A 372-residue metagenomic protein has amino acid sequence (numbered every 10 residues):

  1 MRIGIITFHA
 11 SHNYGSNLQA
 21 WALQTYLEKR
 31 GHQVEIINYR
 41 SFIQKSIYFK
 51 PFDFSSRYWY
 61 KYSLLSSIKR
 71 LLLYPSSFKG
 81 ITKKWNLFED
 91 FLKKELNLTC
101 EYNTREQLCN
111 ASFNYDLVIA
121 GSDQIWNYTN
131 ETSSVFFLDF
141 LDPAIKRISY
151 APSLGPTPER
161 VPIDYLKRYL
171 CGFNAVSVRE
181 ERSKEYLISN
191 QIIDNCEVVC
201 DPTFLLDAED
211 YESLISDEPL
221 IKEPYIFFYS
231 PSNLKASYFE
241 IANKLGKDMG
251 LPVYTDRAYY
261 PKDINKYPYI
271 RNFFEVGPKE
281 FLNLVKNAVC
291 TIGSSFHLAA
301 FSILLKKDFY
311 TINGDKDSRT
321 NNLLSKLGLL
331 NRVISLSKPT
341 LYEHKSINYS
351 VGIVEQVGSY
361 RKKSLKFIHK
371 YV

Functional and structural regions predicted by a protein language model:
M1-V372: Active-site anion-handling motifs in enzyme catalytic cores
